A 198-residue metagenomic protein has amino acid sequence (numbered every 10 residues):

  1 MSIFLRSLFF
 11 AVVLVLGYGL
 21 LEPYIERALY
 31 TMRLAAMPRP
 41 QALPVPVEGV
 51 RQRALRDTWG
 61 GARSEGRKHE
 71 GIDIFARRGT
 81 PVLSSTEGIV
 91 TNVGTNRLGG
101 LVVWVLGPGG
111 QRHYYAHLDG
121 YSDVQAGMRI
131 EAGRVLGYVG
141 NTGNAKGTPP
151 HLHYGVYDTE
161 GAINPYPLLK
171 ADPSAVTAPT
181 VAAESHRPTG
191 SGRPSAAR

Functional and structural regions predicted by a protein language model:
M1-L16: N-terminal Sec-pathway targeting helices
L14-L101, A132, I163-Y166, A178-R198: Surface-exposed, glycine-biased beta-strand/turn segments
T58, A62, N96, Y121 (+2 more regions): Structured segments of extracytoplasmic/periplasmic soluble domains in secreted or envelope-associated proteins
D73-F75, L83-S84, W104, H113-A116 (+3 more regions): Structural recognition of the beta-strand scaffold that forms the well-ordered cores of secreted hydrolase catalytic
R78-P81, G120, A126: Short, conserved secondary-structure segments in the cores of folded domains
S85-S122, P149-H153: Zn2+-dependent peptidoglycan hydrolase active-site motif and core
W104-G107, M128-E184: Conserved, short, structured surface segments that act as functional micro-motifs
